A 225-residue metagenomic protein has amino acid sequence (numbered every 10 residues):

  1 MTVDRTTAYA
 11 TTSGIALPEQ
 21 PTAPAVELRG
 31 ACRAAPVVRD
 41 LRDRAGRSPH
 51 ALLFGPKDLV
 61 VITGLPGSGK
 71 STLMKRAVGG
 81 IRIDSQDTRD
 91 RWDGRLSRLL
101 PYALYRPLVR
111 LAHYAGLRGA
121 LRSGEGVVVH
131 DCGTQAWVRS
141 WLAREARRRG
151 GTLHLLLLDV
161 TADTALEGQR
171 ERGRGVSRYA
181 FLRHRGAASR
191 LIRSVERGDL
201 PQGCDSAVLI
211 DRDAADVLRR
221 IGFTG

Functional and structural regions predicted by a protein language model:
T2-R5, V60, S68-T72, R76 (+1 more regions): Conserved GTP-binding G-domain of TRAFAC-class P-loop NTPases and closely related GTPase folds
V3, G14-A51: N-terminal pre-Walker A segment at the start of P-loop NTPase domains
H50-D58, I62, S123: Catalytic phosphate/metal-binding cores of nucleic-acid and nucleotide-processing enzymes, i.e., regions that mediate
L65: P-loop (Walker A) phosphate-binding loop of NTP-binding proteins
S68-E125, T164-L166: Conserved substrate/cofactor phosphate-moiety recognition/catalytic segment in nucleotide-dependent phosphotransferases
G80-R82, L153-L155, S206-L209: Conserved beta-strand scaffold positions in the cores of enzyme catalytic domains, especially in NTP/NDP-utilizing
L104-L153: Glycine-rich phosphate-binding loop used to anchor ATP phosphates in small-molecule kinases, encompassing both
R149-G168: Conserved phosphate-donor/acceptor-positioning beta-strand/loop module used by diverse small-molecule
